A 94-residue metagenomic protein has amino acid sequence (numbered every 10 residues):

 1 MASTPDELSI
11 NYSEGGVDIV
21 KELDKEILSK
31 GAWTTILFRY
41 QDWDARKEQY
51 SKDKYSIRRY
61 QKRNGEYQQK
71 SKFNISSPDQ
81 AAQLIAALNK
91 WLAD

Functional and structural regions predicted by a protein language model:
M1-A82, A86-D94: Positively charged, low-complexity terminal tracts and the immediately adjacent first secondary-structure elements
